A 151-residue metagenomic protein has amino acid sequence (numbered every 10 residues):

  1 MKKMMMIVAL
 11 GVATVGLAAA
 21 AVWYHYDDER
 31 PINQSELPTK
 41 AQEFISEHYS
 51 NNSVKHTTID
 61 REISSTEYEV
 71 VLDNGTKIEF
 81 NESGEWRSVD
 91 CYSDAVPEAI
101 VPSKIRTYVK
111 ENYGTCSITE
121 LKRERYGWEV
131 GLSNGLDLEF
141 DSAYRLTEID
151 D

Functional and structural regions predicted by a protein language model:
M1-Y26, I45: Bacterial Sec-dependent N-terminal signal peptides
H25-D151: Interaction-mediating elements
